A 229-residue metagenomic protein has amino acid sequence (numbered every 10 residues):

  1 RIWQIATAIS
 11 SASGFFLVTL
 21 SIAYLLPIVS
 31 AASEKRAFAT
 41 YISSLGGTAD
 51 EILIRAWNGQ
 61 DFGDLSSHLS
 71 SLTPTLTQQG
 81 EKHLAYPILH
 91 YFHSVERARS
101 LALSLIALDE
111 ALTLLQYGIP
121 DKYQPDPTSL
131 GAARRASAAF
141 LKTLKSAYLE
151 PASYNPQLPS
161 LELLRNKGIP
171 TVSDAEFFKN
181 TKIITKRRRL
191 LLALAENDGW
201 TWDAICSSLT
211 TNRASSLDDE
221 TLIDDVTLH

Functional and structural regions predicted by a protein language model:
R1-A37: Pore domain of cation channels
Q4, Q60, Q78-Q79, Q116 (+2 more regions): Residue-identity detector for glutamine
T7, D61, A204-C206: Short, isolated positions within intrinsically disordered regulatory regions of eukaryotic proteins
I9, L25, L72, L76-Q79 (+2 more regions): Generic structural hydrophobic/aromatic packing signal, biased to beta-strands
S13, L17, Q60, D64 (+3 more regions): Conserved aromatic-histidine-acidic binding/catalytic patches
E34-L105, E110: Non-transmembrane accessory domains of multi-pass membrane transporters/channels
H68-L72, H90-H93, R97-H229: Soluble C-terminal extramembrane regulatory/interaction domains of multi-pass membrane proteins
